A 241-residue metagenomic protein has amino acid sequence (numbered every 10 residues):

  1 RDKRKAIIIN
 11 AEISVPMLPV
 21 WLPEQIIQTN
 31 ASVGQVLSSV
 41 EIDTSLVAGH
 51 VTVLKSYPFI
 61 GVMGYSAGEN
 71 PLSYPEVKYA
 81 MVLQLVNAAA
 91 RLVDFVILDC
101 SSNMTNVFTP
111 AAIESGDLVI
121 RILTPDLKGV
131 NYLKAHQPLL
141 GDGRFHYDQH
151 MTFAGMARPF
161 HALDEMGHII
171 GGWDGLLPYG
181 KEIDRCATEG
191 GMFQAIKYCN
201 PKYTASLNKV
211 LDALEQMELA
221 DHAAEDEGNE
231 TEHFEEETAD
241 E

Functional and structural regions predicted by a protein language model:
D2-G61: Phosphate-binding loop that captures ATP/GTP phosphates
I9, G64-Y65, I97-D99, I120-P125 (+1 more regions): Conserved beta-strand segments of the P-loop GTPase G domain that flank and frequently precede/overlap
D43-Y57, G61-T105: Cytosolic-facing regulatory segments adjacent to core modules
E76-L83, K134-F160, A195-Y198: P-loop/Walker A phosphate-binding loop and immediately adjacent motor/lid segment at beta-alpha junctions
R91, V107-D126: Inter-motif core of Ras-like GTPase G domains
F95, L118, G172-G175: Well-ordered beta-strand positions
A154-F160, D164-K197: Beta-strand-loop-alpha "switch" segments that mediate conformational coupling across diverse proteins
E189-E241: NTP-binding/hydrolysis catalytic cores, primarily Walker-type P-loop NTPases
